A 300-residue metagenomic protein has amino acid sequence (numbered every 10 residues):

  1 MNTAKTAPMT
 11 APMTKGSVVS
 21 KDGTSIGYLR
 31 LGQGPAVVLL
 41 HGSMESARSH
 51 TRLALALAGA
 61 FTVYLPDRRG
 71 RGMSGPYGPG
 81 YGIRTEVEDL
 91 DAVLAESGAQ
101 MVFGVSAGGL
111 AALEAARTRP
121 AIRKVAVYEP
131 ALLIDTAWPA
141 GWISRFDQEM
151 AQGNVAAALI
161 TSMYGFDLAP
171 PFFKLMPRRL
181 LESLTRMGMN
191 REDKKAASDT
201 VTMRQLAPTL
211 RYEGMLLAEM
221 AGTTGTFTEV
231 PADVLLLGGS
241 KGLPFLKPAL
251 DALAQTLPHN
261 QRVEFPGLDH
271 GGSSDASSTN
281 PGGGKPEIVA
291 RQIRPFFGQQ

Functional and structural regions predicted by a protein language model:
S17-G75: Conserved HGGG/HGGXW glycine-rich cap/lid loop of the alpha/beta-hydrolase fold
G32, L94-G98, Q300: Glycine-rich phosphate-binding loop signature in dinucleotide/nucleotide-binding domains
M44, R68-G72, L132, G267-G272: Alpha/beta-hydrolase active-site loop signature
L55, Y64-F103, S277-I288: Active-site loop/oxyanion-hole signature of alpha/beta-hydrolase fold enzymes
A99-W138: Conserved hydrolase catalytic core segment
I134-A197, G214: Helix-rich cap/lid subdomain of alpha/beta-hydrolase
E192-L257, Q261-E264: Conserved serine/cysteine hydrolase catalytic core
N260-Q300: Catalytic active-site module of serine/aspartate enzymes centered on a nucleophile-bearing elbow/loop
